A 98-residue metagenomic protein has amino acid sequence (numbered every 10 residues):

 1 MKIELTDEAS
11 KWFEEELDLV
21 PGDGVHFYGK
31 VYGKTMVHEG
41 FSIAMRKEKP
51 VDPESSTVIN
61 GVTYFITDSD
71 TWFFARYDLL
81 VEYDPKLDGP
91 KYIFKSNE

Functional and structural regions predicted by a protein language model:
M1-D23: Long, hydrophobic N-terminal alpha-helical segment
K2-I3, V31, T63: Alpha-helical interaction segments
F13-E16, G29, Y64, R76: Functionally constrained cores in energy, signaling, and assembly domains
P21, F27-K49: Short, thiol/selenol-centered motifs that function as redox-active sites or metal-ligating centers
E39-E98: Detector for the mature cores of small, proteolytically processed and post-translationally modified peptide effectors
